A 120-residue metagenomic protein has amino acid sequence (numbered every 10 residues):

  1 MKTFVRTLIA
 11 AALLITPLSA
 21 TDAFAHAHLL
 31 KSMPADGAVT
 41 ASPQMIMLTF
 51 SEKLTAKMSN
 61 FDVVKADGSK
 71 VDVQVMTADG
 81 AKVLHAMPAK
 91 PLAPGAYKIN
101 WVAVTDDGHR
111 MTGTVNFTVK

Functional and structural regions predicted by a protein language model:
M1-I9: Bacterial N-terminal signal peptides that target proteins for export
I9-P17: Bacterial N-terminal signal peptides
L18-A25: Sec/Tat signal peptide C-region and signal peptidase I cleavage site
S32, A41, M45-E52, G108-K120: Extended, polar beta-sheet/loop recognition surfaces of beta-rich domains that mediate binding to diverse ligands
M47-L48, E52-V71: Short, surface-exposed alpha-helix to beta-strand junction/turn motifs within ectodomains of secreted and cell-envelope
G80-A86: Aromatic sugar-binding surface patches on proteins that engage polysaccharides or sugar-phosphate polymers
P88, A93-I99: A glycine-anchored, Pro-Gly-centered beta-turn/N-cap motif
